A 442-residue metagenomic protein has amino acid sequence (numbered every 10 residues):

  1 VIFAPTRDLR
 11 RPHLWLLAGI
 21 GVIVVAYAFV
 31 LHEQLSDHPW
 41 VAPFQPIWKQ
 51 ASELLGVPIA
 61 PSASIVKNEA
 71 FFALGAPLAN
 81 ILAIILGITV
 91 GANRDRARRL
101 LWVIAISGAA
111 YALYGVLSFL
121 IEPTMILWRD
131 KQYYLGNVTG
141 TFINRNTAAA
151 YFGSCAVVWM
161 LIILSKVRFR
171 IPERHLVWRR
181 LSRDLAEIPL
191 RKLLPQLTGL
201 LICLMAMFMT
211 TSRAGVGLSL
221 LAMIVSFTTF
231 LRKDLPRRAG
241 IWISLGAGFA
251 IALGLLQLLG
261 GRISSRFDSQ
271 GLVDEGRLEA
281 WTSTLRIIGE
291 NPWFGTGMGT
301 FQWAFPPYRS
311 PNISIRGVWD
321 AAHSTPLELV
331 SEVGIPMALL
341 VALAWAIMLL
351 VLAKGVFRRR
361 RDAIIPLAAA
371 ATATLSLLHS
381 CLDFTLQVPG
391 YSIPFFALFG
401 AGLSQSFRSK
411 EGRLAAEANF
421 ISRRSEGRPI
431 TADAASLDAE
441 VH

Functional and structural regions predicted by a protein language model:
V1-F3, G19-L31, L35, N68-G260 (+5 more regions): Alpha-helical transmembrane segments of multi-pass inner-membrane proteins
F3-R11: Short, hydrophobic transmembrane alpha-helix segments
L16-G21, D37-E69, I171-R174, W178: Membrane-helix boundary/helix-loop-helix interface segments in multi-pass membrane proteins
A28-L54, A70, Y114-R129, L258-T300: Aromatic-rich transmembrane-lumenal/periplasmic boundary elements in polytopic membrane proteins
S52-K67, R129-T141, E275-E279, P311-L329: Juxtamembrane membrane-water interface segments that cap and precede transmembrane helices
N144, L278-W319, P326, V333-L340: TM-adjacent membrane-interface loops and short helices in multi-pass inner/ER membrane proteins
A416-E417: Membrane-proximal cytoplasmic C-terminal regulatory module of class A 7TM GPCRs
F420-H442: Long, low-complexity, intrinsically disordered cytosolic termini of multi-pass membrane proteins
